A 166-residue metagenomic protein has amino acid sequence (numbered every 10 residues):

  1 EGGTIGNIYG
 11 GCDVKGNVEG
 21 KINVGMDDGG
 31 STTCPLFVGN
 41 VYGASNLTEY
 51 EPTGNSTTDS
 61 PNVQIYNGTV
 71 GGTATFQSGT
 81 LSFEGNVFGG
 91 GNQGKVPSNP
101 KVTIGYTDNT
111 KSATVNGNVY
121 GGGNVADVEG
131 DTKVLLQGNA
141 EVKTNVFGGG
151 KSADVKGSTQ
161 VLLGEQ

Functional and structural regions predicted by a protein language model:
E1-N86, G91-N118, N124-N145, K151-Q166: Surface-exposed loop/turn motifs in large extracellular/passenger domains
